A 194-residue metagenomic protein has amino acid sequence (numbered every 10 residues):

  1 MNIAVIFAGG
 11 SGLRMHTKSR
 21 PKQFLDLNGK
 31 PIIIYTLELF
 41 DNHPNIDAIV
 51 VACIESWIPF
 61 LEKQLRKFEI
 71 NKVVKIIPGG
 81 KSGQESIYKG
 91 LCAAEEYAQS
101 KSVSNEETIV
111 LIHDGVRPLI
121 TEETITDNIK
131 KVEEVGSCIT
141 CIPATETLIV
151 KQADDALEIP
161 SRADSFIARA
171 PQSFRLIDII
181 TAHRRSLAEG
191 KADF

Functional and structural regions predicted by a protein language model:
N2-P59: N-terminal glycine-rich phosphate-binding loop and ensuing alpha1 helix
I6, I33, G90, D114 (+2 more regions): Residue-level signal for inorganic ion chemistry
G10-L13, S56-W57, S82, G115-P118 (+1 more regions): Short glycine-rich anion-binding loops that position phosphate/pyrophosphate groups of nucleotides and phosphorylated
L27, I76-I77, A168: Hydrophobic residues at beta-strand termini and immediately following loops that shape nucleotide-binding pockets
I34-E107, L187-E189: Conserved N-terminal catalytic core of the sugar/cofactor nucleotidyltransferase
V110: Short aromatic/hydrophobic "clamp" motif used to bind/position activated sugar donors
L119-F194: Conserved core of the sugar-phosphate nucleotidyltransferase
